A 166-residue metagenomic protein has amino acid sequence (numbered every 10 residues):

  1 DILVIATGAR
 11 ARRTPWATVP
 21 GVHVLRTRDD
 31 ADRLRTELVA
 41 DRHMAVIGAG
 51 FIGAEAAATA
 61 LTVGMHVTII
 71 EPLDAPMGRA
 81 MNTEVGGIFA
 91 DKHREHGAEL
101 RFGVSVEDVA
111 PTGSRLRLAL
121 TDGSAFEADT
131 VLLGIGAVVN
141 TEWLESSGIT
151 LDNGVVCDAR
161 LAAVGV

Functional and structural regions predicted by a protein language model:
D1-L3, A110-A125: Conserved beta-strand-loop-beta-strand element in the redox core of flavoprotein oxidoreductases
I2, E99, T130: Short, Asp-centered acidic motifs that coordinate Mg2+ and/or phosphate in catalytic or ligand-binding sites
I5-V63: Glycine-rich dinucleotide-binding loop and its adjacent helix/turn
R10-R12, G53, P76, F126 (+1 more regions): Glycine-rich nucleotide phosphate-binding loop and flanking beta-alpha elements of Rossmann-like dinucleotide-binding
P20-D41, A125-V166: FAD-site-proximal beta/loop scaffold in flavoenzymes
R28, G103-E107, T121-G123: Conserved SAM/SAH-binding loop
H43, F51-D108: Rossmann-like dinucleotide-binding cores of NAD(P)H-dependent redox enzymes
E95, L120, D158: Short, acidic, Ser/Thr-enriched surface-loop or helix-capping motifs
